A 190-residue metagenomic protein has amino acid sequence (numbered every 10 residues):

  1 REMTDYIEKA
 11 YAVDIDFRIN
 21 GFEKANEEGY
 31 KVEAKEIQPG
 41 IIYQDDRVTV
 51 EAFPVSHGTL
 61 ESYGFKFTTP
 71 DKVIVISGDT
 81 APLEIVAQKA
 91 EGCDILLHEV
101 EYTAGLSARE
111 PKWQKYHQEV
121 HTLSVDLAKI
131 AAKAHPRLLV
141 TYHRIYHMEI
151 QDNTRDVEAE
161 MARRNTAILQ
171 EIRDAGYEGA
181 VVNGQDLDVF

Functional and structural regions predicted by a protein language model:
R1-V75, T154-R155, A159-V189: Binuclear metal-dependent hydrolase catalytic cores
D71-V73, A81-Q185: Cap/insert and terminal regions of metallo-dependent hydrolase folds
